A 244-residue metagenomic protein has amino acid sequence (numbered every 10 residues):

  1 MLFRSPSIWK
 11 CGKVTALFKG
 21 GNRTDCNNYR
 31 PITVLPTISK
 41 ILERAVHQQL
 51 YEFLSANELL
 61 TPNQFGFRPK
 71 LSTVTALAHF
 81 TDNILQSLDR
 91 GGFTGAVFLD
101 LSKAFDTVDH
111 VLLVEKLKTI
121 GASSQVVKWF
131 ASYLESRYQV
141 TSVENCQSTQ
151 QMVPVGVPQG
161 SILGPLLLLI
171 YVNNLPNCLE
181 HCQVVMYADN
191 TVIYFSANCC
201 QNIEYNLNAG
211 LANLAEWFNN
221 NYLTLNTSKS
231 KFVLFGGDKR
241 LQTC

Functional and structural regions predicted by a protein language model:
M1-P158, F195: Conserved pre-catalytic core of RNA-dependent polymerases
V46-Q64, P165-F195: Active-site palm subdomain of RNA-directed nucleic acid polymerases
A76, F80, L167-Y171, N206-G210: Hydrophobic alpha-helical membrane-association signature
L85, P176, A212-N219: Structural signal for well-ordered, non-membrane alpha-helices
A104-I120, V192-E216, G237: Catalytic palm subdomain of template-directed nucleic-acid polymerases, centered on the conserved carboxylate motif
C146, A209, T224-C244: Short, conserved micro-motifs composed of acidic
G160, G164: Short, conserved phosphate/pyrophosphate- and ester-handling motifs at nucleotide-, phospho-/glycolipid
